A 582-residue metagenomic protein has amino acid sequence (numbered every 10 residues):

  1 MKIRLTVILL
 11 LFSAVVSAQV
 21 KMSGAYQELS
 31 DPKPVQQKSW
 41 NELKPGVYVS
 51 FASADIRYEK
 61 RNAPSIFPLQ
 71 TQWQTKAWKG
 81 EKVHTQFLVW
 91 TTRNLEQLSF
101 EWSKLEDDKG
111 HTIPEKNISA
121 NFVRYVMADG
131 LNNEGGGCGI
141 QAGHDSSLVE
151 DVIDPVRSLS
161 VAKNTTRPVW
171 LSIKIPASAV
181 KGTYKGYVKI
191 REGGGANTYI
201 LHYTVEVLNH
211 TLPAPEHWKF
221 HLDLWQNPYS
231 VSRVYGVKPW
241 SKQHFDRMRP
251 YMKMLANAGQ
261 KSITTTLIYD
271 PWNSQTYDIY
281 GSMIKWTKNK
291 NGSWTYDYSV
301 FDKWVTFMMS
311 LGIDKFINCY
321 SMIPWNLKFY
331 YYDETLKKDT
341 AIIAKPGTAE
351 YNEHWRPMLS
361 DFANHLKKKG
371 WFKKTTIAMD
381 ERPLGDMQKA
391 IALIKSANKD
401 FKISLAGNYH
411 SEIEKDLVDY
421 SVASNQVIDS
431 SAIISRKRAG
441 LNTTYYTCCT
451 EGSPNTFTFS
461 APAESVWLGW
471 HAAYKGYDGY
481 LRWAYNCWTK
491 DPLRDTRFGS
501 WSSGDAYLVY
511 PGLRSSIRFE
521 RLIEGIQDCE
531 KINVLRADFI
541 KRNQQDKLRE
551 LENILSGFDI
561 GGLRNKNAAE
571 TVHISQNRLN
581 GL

Functional and structural regions predicted by a protein language model:
M1-M22: Bacterial Sec-dependent N-terminal signal peptides
A18-N273, F372, N565-L582: Mature N-terminal, pre-catalytic/accessory segment of carbohydrate-active enzymes
K174, Y184-E192, Y199-A397, N408-E414 (+1 more regions): Aromatic-lined carbohydrate-binding surfaces of glycoside hydrolases
K328-Y331, I343-G347, Y351, W355-Y409 (+2 more regions): Catalytic domains of carbohydrate-active enzymes that cleave complex glycans
F401-V427: Aromatic- and acid-rich polysaccharide-binding/catalytic face of secreted or lumenal carbohydrate-active enzymes
K437-W467: Active-site clefts of carbohydrate-active enzymes
T447, D478-P492: Glycine-rich anion-binding loop/nest that anchors nucleotide
